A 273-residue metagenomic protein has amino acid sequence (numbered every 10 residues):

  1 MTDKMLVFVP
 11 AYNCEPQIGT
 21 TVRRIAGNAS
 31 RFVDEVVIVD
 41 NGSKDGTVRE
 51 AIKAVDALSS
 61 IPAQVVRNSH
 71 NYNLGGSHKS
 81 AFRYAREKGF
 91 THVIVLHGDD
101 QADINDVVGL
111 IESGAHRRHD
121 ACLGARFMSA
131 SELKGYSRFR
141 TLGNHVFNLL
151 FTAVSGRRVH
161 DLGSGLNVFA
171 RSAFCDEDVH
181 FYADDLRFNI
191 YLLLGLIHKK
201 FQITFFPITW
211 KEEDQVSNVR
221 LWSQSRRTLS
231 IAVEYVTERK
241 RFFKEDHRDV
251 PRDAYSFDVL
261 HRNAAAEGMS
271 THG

Functional and structural regions predicted by a protein language model:
M1-T2, G156, H180-G273: Hydrophobic helical membrane-anchoring modules
K4-L6, E35, Y191: Cell-envelope/extracellular polymer assembly enzymes that use nucleotide-activated donors
C14-A29: Short, well-formed alpha-helical segments that are part of the catalytic scaffolds of diverse glycosyltransferases
P16-G19, D45-A54: Acidic helix N-cap motif at the loop->helix transition within catalytic regions of sugar-transfer enzymes
V33-S43, V66-R67: Short beta-strand/loop segment that forms part of the nucleotide-sugar
D40-R49, D100: A conserved acidic beta->alpha catalytic loop
N68-E87, H92, I104-L186, E213-V219 (+2 more regions): Acceptor/aglycone-binding surface of glycosyltransferases and processive sugar-polymer synthases
